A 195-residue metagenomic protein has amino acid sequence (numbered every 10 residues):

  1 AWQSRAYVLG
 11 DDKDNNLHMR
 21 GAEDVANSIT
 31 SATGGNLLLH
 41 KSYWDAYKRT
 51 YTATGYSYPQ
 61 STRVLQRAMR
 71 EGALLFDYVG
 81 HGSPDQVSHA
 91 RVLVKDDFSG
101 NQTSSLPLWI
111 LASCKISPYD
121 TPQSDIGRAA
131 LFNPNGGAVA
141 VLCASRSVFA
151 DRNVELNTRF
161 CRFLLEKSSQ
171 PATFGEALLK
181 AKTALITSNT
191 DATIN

Functional and structural regions predicted by a protein language model:
A1-N195: Cysteine-dependent hydrolase recognition
